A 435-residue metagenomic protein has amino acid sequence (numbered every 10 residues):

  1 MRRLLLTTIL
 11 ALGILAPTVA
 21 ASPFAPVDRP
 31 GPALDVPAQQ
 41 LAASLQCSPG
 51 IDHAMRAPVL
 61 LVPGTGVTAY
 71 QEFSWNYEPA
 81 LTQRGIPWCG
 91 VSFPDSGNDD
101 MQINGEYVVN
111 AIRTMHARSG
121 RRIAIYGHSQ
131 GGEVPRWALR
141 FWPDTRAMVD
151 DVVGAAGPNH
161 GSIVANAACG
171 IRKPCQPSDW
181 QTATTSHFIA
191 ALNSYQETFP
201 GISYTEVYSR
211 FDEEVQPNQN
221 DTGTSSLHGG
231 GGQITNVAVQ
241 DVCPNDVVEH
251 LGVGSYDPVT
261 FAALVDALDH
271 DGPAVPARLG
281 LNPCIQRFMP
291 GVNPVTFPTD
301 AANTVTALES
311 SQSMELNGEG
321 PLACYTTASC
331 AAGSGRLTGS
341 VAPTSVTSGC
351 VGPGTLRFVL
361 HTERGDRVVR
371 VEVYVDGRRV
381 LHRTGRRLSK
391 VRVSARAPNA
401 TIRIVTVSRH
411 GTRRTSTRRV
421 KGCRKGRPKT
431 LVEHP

Functional and structural regions predicted by a protein language model:
M1-A21: Secretory targeting and sorting signals
F24-V36, C47-R122, V295-N303, A307-M314 (+3 more regions): Active-site catalytic motif of lipid deacylating hydrolases and related acyltransferases
I51-M55, T82-Q83, A117-S119, D144-M148 (+2 more regions): Extracellular/periplasmic catalytic domains that process cell-envelope and extracellular macromolecules
V62-T65, I86, V91-S96, Y126-Q130 (+4 more regions): Active-site-proximal beta-strand/loop segments in catalytic clefts of secreted hydrolases
P63, G105-T198, E214: Serine-dependent carboxylesterase/thioesterase catalytic core of lipase-like alpha/beta-hydrolase/SGNH enzymes
S92-D95, R121-I125, P273-N282: Surface-exposed patches in mature extracellular/periplasmic domains of secreted proteins
A117, S334-P435: Polybasic, low-complexity, intrinsically disordered segments
P200-T338: C-terminal catalytic-base region of ester-bond hydrolases, centering on the histidine of the charge-relay
